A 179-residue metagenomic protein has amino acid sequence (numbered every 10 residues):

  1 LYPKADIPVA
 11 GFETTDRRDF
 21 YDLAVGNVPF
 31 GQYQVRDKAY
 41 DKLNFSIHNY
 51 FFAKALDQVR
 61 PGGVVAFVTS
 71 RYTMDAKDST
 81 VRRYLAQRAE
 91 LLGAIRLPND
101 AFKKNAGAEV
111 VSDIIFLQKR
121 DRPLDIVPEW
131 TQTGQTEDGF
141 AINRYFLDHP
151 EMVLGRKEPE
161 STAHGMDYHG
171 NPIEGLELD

Functional and structural regions predicted by a protein language model:
L1, A10-A39, N49, K54-T73: Conserved proline-anchored active-site loop of SAM-dependent methyltransferases that bridges a beta-strand
K4-A5: Eukaryotic N-terminal intrinsically disordered, low-complexity segments enriched in Ser/Pro and acidic residues
P8-G11, I95-R96: Short loop/edge segments at beta-strand edges and connector loops that shape dinucleotide/nucleotide cofactor-binding
E13-R17, D100-K104, T162-A163: A short acidic, often aromatic-flanked loop/helix-cap motif at beta-alpha or helix-coil junctions that lines enzyme
P29, N99, R120: Flexible loop residues that form catalytic and substrate-binding hotspots at small-molecule/glycan-binding clefts
G31-V35, D75-K77, K103-A106, P123-V127: Switch/connector loops and helix/strand junctions flanking conserved nucleotide-binding motifs in nucleotide-processing
N44-K103, V110-L117: Conserved Class I SAM-dependent methyltransferase catalytic core
K104-D179: Flexible, glycine-/basic-rich loop-and-beta segments that form/coincide with the SAM-dependent methyltransferase
